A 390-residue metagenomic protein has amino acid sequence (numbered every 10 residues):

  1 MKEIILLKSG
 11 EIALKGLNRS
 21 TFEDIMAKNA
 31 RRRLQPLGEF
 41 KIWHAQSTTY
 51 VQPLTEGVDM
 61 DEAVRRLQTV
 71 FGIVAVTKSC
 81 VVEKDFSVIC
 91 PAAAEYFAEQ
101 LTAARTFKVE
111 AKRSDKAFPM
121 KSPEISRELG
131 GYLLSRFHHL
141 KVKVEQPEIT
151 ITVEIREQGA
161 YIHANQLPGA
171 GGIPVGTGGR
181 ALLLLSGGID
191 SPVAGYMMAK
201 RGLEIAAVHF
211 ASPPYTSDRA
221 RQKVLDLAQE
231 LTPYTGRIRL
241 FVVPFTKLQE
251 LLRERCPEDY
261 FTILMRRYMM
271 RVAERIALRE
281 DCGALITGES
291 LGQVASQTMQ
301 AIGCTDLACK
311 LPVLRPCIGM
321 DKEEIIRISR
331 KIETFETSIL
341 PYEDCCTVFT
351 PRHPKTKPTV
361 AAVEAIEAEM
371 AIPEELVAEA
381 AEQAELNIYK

Functional and structural regions predicted by a protein language model:
M1-L182, P192-I238, L307, K355-V360 (+2 more regions): RNA-binding accessory domains that recognize and position tRNA/RNA substrates
E128-L133, H139, Q166-G178, F245 (+2 more regions): Active-site adenylate/phosphate-handling loop in enzymes that bind or generate adenylated species
L183, A207-H209, V242, T287 (+1 more regions): Structural beta-sheet core signal
G188: Conserved G/P- and acidic residue-centered "switch" motifs that form tight phosphate/ATP-binding loops in soluble
A228-E254, Y342-C345: A conserved beta-strand->alpha-helix junction
Q293, P341-F349: Small/polar glycine-rich anion-binding or flexible loop at a beta-alpha turn
E333-P341: A short alpha-helix-loop-beta-strand transition element characteristic of N-terminal alpha/beta dinucleotide-binding
